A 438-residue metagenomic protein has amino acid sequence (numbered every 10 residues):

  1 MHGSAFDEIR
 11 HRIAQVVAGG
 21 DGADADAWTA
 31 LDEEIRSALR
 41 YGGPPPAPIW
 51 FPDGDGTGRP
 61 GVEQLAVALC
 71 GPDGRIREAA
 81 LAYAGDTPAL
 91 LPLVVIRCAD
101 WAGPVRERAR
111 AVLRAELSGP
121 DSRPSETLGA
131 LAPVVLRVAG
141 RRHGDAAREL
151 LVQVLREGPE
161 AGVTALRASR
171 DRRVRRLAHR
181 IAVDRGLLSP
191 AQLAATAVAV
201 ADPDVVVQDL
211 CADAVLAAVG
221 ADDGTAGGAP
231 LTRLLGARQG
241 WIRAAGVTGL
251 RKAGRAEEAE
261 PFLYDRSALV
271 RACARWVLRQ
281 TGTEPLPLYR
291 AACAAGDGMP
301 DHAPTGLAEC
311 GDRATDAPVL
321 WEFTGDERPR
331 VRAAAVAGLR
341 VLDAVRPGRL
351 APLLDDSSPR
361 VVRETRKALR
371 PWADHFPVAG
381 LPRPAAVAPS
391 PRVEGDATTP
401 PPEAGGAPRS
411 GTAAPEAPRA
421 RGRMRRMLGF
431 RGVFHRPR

Functional and structural regions predicted by a protein language model:
M1-E157, A420-P437: Extended amphipathic alpha-helical repeat scaffolds
G58-V67, T87-A99, G119-L136, R156-L166 (+7 more regions): Amphipathic alpha-helical scaffolding segments comprising HEAT/armadillo-like alpha-solenoid repeats
G74-R75, G103-P104, R172-R173, V205-V206 (+6 more regions): Alpha-helix N-cap/helix-start positions at coil->helix boundaries
A79-L81, R108-L113, A147, L151 (+10 more regions): Conserved hydrophobic register position within alpha-solenoid helical repeats
Y83-T87, V112-P120, Q153-G158, I181-R185 (+6 more regions): Residue-level signature of the C-terminal ends
D100, D265, R340, G405-R409: Compositionally biased, low-complexity flexible segments
H143-G158, A244, T281, D301-L307: Alpha-solenoid helical repeat scaffolds
P382-A386, R392-A397, A404, G411-R438: Eukaryotic acidic, Ser/Thr-rich intrinsically disordered low-complexity regions
